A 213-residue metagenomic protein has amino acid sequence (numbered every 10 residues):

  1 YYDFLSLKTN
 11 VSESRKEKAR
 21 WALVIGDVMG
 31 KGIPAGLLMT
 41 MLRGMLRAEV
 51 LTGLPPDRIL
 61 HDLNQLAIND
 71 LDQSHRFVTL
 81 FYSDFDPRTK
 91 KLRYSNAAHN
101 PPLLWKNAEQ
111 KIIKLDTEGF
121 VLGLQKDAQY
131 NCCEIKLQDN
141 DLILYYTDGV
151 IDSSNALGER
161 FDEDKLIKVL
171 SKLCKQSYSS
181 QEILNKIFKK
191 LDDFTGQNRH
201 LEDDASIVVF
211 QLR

Functional and structural regions predicted by a protein language model:
Y1, I59-L66, I183, I187: Amphipathic alpha-helical coiled-coil segments that mediate homodimerization and allosteric signal transmission
Y2-S6, N10-K18, V78, I113 (+2 more regions): Acidic loop->beta-strand submotif enriched in PP2C/PPM serine/threonine phosphatases
R20, V24: Flexible loop/N-cap segments at domain edges
D27, H99, T147-G149, D204: DG-centered beta-turn motif at the end of beta-strands
I33-G53, I113, L137-N198, E202: Active-site-proximal, acidic helix/loop segment immediately C-terminal to a metal-coordinating Asp/Glu
I33-Q110, D116, Y130, T195-E202 (+1 more regions): Catalytic core of PPM/PP2C metal-dependent serine/threonine phosphatase domains
